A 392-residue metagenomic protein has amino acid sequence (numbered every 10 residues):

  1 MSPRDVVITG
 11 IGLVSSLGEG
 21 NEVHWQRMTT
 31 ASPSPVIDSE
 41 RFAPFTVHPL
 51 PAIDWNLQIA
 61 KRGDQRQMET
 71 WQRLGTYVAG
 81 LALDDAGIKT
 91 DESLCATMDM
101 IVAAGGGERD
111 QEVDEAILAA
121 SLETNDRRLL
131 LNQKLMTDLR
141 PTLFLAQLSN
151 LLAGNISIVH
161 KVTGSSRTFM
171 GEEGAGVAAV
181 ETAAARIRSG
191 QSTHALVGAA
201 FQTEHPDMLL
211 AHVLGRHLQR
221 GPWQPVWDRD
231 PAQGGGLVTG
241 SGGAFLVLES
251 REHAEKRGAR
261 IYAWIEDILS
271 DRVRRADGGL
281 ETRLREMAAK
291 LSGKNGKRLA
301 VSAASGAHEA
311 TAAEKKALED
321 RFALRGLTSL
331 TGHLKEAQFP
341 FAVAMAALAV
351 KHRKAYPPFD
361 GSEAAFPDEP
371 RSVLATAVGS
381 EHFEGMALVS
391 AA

Functional and structural regions predicted by a protein language model:
M1-S165, M170, V177, A185-S189 (+3 more regions): Conserved "HGTGT" condensation-loop signature of ketosynthase/thiolase-family condensing enzymes that catalyze
T182: Internal active-site segments that recognize and position negatively charged phosphoryl groups and nucleotide moieties
Q191-H194: Alpha-to-beta junction loops
